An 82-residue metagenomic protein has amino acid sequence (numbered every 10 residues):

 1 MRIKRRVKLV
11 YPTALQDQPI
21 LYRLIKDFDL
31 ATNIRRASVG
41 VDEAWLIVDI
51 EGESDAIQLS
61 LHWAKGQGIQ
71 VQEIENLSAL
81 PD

Functional and structural regions predicted by a protein language model:
M1-D82: Long, contiguous binding/interaction regions
